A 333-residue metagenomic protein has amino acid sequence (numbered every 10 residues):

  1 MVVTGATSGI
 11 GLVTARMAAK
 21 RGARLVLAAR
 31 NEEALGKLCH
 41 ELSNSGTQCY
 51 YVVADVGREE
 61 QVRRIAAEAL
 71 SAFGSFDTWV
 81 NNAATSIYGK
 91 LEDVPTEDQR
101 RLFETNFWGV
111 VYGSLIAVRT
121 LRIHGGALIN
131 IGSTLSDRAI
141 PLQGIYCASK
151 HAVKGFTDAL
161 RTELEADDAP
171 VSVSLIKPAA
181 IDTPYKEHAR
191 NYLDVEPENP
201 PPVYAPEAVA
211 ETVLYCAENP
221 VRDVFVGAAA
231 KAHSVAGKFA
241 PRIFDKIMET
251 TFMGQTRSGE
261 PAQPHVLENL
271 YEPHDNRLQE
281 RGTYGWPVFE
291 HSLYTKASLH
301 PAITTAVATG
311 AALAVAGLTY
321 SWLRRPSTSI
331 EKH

Functional and structural regions predicted by a protein language model:
T7-S8: Conserved glycine-rich cofactor-binding loop
R21-K37: Conserved glycine-rich Rossmann-like NAD(P)H-binding loop of the short-chain dehydrogenase/reductase
E33, A54-R64, T96: The beta1-alpha1 cofactor-binding region of Rossmann-like NAD(H)/NADP(H)-dependent oxidoreductases
L42-E60: Rossmann-fold cofactor-recognition segment
K90-L91, D98-R100: Substrate-binding pocket helix/loop in short-chain dehydrogenase/reductase
S114, S149: Active-site helix of classical SDR
A166-G259: SDR active-site lid
